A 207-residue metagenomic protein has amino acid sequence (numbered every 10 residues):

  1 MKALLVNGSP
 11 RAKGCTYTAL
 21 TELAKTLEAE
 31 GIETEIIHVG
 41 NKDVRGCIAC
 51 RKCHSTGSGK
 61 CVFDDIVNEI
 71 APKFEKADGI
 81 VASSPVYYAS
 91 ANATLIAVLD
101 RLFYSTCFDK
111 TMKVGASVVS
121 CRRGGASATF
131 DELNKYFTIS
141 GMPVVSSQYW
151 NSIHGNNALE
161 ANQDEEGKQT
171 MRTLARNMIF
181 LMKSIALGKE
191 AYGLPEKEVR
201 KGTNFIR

Functional and structural regions predicted by a protein language model:
K2-E30: N-terminal beta1-alpha1 ligand-phosphate binding loop
V6-S9, V39, V119-R122: Cofactor-binding loop segments of dinucleotide-utilizing enzymes, especially the Rossmann-like FAD- and NAD(P)+-binding
K25-I32, K52, G79, F103-C107 (+2 more regions): Generic secondary-structure signature for well-ordered alpha-helical cores
E33-K42: A short beta-strand-loop structural module common to alpha/beta enzyme folds
K42-F74, K201-R207: Cysteine-cluster motifs in flexible loop/terminal segments that predominantly coordinate metals
S58, V62-Y149: Helix-loop-strand module that forms the ligand-binding subsite of alpha/beta enzymes
P143-R207: Glycine-rich phosphate/pyrophosphate-binding loop and the adjoining helix
